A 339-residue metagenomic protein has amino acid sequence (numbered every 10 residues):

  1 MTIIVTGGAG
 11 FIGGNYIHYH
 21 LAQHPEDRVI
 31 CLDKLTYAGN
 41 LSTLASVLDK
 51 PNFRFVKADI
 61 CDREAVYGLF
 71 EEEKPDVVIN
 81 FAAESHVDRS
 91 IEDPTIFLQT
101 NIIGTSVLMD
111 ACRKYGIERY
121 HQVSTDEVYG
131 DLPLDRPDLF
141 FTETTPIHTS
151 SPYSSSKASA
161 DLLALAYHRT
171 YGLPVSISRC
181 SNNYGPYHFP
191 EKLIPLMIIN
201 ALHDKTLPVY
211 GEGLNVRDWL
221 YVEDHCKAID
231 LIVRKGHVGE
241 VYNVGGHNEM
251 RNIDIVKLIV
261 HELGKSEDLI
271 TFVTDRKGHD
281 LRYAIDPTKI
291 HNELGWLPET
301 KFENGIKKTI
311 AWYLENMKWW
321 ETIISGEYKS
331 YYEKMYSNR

Functional and structural regions predicted by a protein language model:
M1-N183, K308, Y313-N316, T322-R339: N-terminal Rossmann-like NAD(P)+-binding domain of SDR-like oxidoreductases, especially those catalyzing
I3, Y19, Q23, V29 (+3 more regions): C-terminal substrate-binding subdomain of Rossmann-fold SDR/epimerase-dehydratase oxidoreductases
I12, A38-G39, E64, H188 (+2 more regions): Residues that form or flank phosphate/diphosphate-binding pockets in enzymes that use nucleotide phosphates
L35, N182-G185, N215-V216, R276-K277: Short histidine/acidic/glycine/proline-rich micro-motifs that form metal- and phosphate-coordinating active-site loops
L41-L44, L132-D135, H188-E191, I255-V256 (+1 more regions): Short aromatic-enriched loop/helix-cap "lid" or pocket-rim segments at secondary-structure transitions that line
V47, D135-R136, P190-I198, T274: A glycine/serine/threonine-rich, flexible loop-to-helix segment that serves as the NAD(P) cofactor-binding "lid"
T105-S106, A158-L165, P195-I198, C226-K227 (+1 more regions): Conserved active-site helix of classical SDR/Rossmann-fold NAD(P)-dependent CH-OH oxidoreductases
P137, T149-S156, P186, P190-I194 (+1 more regions): The catalytic Tyr-centered alpha-helix of NAD(P)H-dependent dehydrogenases
